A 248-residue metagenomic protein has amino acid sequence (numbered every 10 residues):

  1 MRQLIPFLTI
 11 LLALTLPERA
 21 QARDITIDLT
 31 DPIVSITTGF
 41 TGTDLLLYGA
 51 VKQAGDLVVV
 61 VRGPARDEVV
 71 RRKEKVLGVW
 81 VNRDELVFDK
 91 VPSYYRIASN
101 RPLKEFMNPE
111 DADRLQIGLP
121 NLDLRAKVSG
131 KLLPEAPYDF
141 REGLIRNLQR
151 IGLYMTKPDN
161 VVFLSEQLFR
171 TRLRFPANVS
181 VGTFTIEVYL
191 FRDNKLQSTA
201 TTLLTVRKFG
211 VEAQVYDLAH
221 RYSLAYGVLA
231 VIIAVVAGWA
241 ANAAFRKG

Functional and structural regions predicted by a protein language model:
P6-T15: Bacterial N-terminal signal peptides
L16-A22: Sec/Tat signal peptide C-region and signal peptidase I cleavage site
R23-F40: N-terminal edge beta-strand
L46-K52, R172-R174: Short edge beta-strand/loop segments characteristic of extracellular beta-sandwich folds
K75-P176, S180: Membrane-proximal low-complexity regions enriched in glycine and acidic/polar residues
R174, Q197-G227: Short, aromatic-rich amphipathic segments at membrane interfaces that lie adjacent to a transmembrane helix or signal
N178-K208: Extended, hydrophilic extramembrane loops/domains of integral membrane proteins
Y222-G248: Juxtamembrane interface at the cytosolic side of transmembrane helices
